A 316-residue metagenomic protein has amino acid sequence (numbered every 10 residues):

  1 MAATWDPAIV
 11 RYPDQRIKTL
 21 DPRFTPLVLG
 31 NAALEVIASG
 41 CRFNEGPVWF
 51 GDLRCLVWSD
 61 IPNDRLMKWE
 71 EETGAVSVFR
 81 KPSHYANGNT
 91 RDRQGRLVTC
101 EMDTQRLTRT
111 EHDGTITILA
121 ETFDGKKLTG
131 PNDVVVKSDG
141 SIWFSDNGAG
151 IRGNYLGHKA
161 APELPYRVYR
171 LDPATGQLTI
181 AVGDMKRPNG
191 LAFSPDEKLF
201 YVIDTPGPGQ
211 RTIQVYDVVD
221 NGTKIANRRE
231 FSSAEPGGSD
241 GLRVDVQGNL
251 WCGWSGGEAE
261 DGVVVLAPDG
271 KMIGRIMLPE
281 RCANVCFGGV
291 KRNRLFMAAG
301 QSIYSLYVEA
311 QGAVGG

Functional and structural regions predicted by a protein language model:
A2-E35, V314-G316: Blade/loop signatures of beta-propeller domains
T4-V10, F144-E163, I203-T205, V308: Short, conserved, GDST-rich strand-edge loop motifs in beta-rich repeat architectures
P22-S39, T73-P82, D113-G125, R167-R187 (+2 more regions): Blade-edge beta-strand/turn elements of extracellular beta-propeller and related beta-sheet repeat scaffolds
P26, G51-K81: Beta-propeller domains
S39-R54, P82-E101, R106, D124-I142 (+7 more regions): Beta-rich, blade/repeat-based domains predominating in secreted/periplasmic proteins but also intracellular
I61-P62, M102-D103, I151-Y166, T205-T212 (+1 more regions): Short, solvent-exposed loop/turn segments at conserved positions within beta-propeller repeat blades
R65-M67, R106-T108, Y166-Y169, T212-Q214 (+2 more regions): A short loop-to-beta-strand structural motif that recurs across blades of beta-propeller domains
V215-T223, Y307-G315: Short loop/turn segments immediately following beta-strands, especially the blade-tip and inter-blade linker loops
